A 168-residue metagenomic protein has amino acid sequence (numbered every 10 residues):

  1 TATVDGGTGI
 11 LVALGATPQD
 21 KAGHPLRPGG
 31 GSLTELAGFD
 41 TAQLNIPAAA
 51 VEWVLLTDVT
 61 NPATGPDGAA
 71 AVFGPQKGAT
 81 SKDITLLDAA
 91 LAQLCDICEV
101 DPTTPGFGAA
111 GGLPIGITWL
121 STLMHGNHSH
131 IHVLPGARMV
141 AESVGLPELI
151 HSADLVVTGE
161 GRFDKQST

Functional and structural regions predicted by a protein language model:
A2-T168: N-terminal loops that bind phosphate or other acidic moieties and the adjacent beta-alpha structural core
